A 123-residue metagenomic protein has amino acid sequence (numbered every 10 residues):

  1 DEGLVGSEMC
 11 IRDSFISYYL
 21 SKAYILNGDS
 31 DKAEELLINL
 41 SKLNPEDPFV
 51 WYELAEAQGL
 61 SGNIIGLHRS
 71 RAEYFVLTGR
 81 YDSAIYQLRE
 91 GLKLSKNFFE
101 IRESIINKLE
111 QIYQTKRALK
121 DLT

Functional and structural regions predicted by a protein language model:
D1-G6, C10-I11: Single conserved hydrophobic/aromatic residue that forms the stacking wall/gate of nucleotide- or nucleobase-binding
I11-R12, P45, G62, G79 (+1 more regions): Short coil turns that delineate tetratricopeptide repeat
S30, L60-S70, E110-T123: Alpha-helical linker/edge segments of TPR/alpha-solenoid repeat scaffolds and analogous pre-/post-domain helices
L77-T123: Terminal, low-structured helical/coil segments at or just beyond the last alpha-helical repeat
